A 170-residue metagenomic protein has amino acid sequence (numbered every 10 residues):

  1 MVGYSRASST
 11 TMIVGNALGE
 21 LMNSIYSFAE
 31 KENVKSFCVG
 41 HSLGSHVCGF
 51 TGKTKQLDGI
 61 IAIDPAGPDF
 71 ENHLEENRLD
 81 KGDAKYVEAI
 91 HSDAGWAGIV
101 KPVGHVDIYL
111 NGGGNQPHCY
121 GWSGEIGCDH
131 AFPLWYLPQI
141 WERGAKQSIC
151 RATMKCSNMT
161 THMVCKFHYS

Functional and structural regions predicted by a protein language model:
M1-S123, A131-W135, M154-M163, H168: Serine-dependent carboxylesterase/thioesterase catalytic core of lipase-like alpha/beta-hydrolase/SGNH enzymes
C128-S148: Non-catalytic, well-ordered alpha-helical segments in soluble enzyme domains
Q147-K155: Short, flexible loop/turn segments with low-complexity composition
